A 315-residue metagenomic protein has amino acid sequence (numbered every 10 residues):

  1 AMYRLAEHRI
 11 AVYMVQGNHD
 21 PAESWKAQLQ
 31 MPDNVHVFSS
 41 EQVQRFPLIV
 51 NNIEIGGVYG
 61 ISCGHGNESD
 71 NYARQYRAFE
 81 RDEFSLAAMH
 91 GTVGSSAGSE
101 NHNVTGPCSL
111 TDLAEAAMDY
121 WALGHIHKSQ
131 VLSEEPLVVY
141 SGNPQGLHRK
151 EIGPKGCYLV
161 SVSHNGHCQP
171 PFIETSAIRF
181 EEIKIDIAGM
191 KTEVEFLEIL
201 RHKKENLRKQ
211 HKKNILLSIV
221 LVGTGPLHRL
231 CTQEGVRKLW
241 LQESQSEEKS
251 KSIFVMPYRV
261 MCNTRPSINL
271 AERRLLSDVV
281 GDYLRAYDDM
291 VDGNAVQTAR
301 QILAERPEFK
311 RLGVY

Functional and structural regions predicted by a protein language model:
Y3-Q169: His/Asp/Glu-rich metal-coordinating catalytic cores of metallo-dependent phosphodiesterases/hydrolases acting on
T175-Y315: Accessory, non-catalytic peripheral segments of nucleic-acid enzymes
